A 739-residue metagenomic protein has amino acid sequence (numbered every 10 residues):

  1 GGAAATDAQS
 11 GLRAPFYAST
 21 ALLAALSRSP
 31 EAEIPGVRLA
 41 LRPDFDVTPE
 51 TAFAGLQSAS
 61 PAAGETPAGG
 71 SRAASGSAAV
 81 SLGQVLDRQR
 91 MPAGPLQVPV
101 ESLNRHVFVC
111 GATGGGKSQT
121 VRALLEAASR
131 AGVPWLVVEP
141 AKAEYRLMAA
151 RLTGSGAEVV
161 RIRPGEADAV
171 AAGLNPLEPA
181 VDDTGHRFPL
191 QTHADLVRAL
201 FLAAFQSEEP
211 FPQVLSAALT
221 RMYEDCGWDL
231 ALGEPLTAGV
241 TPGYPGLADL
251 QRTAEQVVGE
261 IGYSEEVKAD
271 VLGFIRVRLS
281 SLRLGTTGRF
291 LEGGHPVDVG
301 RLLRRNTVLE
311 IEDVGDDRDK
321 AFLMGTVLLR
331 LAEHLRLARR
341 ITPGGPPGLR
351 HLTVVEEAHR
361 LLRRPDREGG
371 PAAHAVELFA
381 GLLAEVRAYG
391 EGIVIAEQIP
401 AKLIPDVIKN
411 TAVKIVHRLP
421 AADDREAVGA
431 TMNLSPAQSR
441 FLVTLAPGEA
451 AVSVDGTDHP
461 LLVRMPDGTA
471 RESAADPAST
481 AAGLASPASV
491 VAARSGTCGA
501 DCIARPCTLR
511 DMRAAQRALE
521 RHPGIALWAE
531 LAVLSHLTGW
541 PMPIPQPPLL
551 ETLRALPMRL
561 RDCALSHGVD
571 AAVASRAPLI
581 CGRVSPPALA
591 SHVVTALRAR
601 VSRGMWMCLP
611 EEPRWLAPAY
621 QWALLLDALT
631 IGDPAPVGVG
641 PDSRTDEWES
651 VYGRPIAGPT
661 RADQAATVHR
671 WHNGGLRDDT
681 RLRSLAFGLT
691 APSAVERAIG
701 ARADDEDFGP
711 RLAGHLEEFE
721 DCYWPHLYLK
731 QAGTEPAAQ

Functional and structural regions predicted by a protein language model:
G1-A112, Q119-L124, G154-S155, A167 (+5 more regions): Basic- and hydrophobic-enriched, low-structure N-terminal and domain-boundary segments that flank ATP-binding catalytic
G2-A3, G83, E101, C110-A112 (+10 more regions): Generic beta-strand/beta-sheet core signal
F16, L22, R28-G36, L96-V98 (+1 more regions): P-loop NTPase motor core of the ASCE superfamily
P67, A79, G239-P242, L250-T253 (+3 more regions): Conserved P-loop NTPase motor module
G70-A74, L86-R90, P99-E101, V297-R301 (+4 more regions): Replace "in large, NTP-powered and nucleic-acid-processing enzymes" with "in large, NTP-powered factors and other
D87, L103, G114-G115, K142 (+8 more regions): Short, glycine-/Ser/Thr-/acidic-enriched flexible segments
L125-P134, V138-A384, A388-E391, A450-V452 (+3 more regions): P-loop NTPase motor domains
E144-M148, I399-V407: Short, glycine/polar-rich helix-capping loops at beta-to-alpha or helix-loop-helix junctions that flank or form
